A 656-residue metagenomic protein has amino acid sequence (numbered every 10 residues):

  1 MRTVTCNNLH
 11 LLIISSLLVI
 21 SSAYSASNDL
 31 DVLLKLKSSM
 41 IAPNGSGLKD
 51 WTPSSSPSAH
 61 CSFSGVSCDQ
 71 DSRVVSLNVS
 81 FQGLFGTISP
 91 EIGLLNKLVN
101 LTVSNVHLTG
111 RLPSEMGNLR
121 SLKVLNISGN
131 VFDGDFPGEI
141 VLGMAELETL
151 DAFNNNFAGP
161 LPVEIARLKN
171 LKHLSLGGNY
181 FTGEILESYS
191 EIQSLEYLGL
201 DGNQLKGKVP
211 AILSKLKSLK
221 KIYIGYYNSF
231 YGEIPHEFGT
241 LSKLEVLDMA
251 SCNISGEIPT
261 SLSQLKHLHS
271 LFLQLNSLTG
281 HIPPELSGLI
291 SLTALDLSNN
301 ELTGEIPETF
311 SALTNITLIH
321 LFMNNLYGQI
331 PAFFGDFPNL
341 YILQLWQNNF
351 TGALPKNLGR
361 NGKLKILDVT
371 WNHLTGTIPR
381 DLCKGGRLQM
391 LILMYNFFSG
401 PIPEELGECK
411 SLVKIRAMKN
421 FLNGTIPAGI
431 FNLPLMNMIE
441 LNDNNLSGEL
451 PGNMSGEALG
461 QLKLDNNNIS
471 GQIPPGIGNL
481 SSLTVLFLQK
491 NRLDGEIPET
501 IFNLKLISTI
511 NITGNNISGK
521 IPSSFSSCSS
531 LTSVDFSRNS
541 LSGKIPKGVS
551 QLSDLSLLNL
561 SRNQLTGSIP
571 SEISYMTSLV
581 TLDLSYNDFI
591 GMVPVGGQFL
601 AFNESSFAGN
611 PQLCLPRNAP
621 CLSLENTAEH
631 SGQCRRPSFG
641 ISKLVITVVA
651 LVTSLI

Functional and structural regions predicted by a protein language model:
M1-I656: Plant-biased, solvent-exposed loop and capping regions within N-terminal extracellular ligand-binding ectodomains
